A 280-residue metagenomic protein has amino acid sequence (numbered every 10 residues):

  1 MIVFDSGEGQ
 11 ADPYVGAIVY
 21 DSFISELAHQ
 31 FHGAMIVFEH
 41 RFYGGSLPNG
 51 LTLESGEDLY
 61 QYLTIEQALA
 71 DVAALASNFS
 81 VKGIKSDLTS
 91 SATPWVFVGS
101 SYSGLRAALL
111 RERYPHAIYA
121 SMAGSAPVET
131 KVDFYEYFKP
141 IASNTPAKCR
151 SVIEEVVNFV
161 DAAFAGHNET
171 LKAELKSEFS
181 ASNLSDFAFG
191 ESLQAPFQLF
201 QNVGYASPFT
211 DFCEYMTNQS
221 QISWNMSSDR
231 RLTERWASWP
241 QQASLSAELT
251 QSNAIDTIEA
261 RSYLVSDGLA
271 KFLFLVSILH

Functional and structural regions predicted by a protein language model:
M1-A73, S77-K82, S101: N-terminal cap/lid subdomain of alpha/beta-hydrolase-fold enzymes
I2-F4, A34-F38, V96-V98, A120-G124 (+1 more regions): Structural recognition of the beta-strand scaffold that forms the well-ordered cores of secreted hydrolase catalytic
Q10-P13, Y43-S46, L105-A107, Y119 (+1 more regions): Eukaryotic short linear interaction motifs
S25, A108-L109: Active-site phosphate/pyrophosphate- and oxyanion-stabilizing loops and adjacent acidic/basic residues in soluble
A28-F31, T89-S91, P115: Intrinsically disordered, low-complexity regulatory regions enriched in Ser/Pro/Gly/Thr and acidic residues
V81-D87, Y119-A120: Substrate-binding/catalytic groove segments of enzymes that remodel or degrade extracellular structural polymers
K85-Y102, R106: Alpha/beta-hydrolase fold nucleophile elbow
L109-L279: Alpha/beta-hydrolase
